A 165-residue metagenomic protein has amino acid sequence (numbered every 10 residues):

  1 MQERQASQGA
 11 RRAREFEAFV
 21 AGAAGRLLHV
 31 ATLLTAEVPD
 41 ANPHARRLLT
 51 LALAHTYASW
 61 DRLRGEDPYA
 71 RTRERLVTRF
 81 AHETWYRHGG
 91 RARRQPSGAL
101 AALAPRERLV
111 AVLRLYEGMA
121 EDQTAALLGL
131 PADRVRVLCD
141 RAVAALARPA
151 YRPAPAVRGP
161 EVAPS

Functional and structural regions predicted by a protein language model:
M1-V30: A short, charge-rich alpha-helical start-of-domain segment used by transcription regulators
R12, W85-A99: Short, Lys/Arg-enriched N-terminal segment that forms or immediately precedes the first helix of a structured domain
A24, L28, T32, R46-G89 (+1 more regions): Σ70-family region 2.3-2.4 aromatic/basic alpha-helix that recognizes the −10 promoter and nucleates DNA melting
A45, T124, V135-R136: Helix-turn-helix DNA-binding helix
R94-L103, A126, P131, L146: Short amphipathic alpha-helical boundary/capping segments
L103-Q123: Short amphipathic alpha helix immediately N-terminal
L128-S165: DNA-recognition helix of helix-turn-helix
